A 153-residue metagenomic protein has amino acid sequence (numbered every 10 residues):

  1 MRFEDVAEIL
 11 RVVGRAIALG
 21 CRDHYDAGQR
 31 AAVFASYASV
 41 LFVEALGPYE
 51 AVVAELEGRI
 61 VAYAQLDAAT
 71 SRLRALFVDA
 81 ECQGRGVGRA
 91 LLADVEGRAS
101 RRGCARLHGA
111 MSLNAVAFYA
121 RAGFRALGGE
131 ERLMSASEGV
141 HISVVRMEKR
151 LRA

Functional and structural regions predicted by a protein language model:
M1, A110-M111: Small/polar loops that bind or transfer phosphate-bearing groups
F3-E4, R11-E81, L92-D94, R98 (+3 more regions): Acetyl-CoA-dependent GNAT
D5, R102, E138-I142: Short coil/turn motifs at beta-sheet boundaries
R85: Flexible nucleotide-binding loop
S100, A117, A136-E138: Short secondary-structure boundary/hinge segments and terminal tails
H108-A110, R125-R146: Conserved catalytic-core motifs of GNAT/GCN5-like acyltransferases
Y119, F124: Conserved active-site tyrosine of GNAT-family acetyltransferases
